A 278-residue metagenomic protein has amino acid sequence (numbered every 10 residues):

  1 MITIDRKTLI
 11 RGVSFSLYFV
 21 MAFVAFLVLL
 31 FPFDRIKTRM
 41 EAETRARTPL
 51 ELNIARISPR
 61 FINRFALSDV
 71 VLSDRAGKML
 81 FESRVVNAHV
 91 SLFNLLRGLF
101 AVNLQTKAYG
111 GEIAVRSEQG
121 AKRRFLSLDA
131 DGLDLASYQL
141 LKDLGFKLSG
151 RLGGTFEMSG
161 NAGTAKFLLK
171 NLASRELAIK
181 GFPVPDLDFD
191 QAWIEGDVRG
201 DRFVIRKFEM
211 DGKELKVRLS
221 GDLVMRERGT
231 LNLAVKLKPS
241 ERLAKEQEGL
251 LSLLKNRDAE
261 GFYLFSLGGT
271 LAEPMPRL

Functional and structural regions predicted by a protein language model:
M1-L9: N-terminal Lys/Arg-rich, disordered targeting/topogenic segments
S14-L29: Hydrophobic membrane-insertion alpha-helices, especially the h-region of bacterial N-terminal signal peptides
F26-V102, T106-A108, I113: Terminal hydrophobic membrane-targeting helix
E51, A76-A88, K107-A114, Y138-G160 (+3 more regions): Amphipathic hydrophobic-ligand
V70, V86, G111, E118 (+3 more regions): Solvent-exposed loop/turn tips at the surfaces of repeat/solenoid architectures
K78-F93, T164-R202, L243-M275: Beta-propeller and related beta-repeat scaffolds in trafficking/envelope systems
L95, A130-S137, D197-R202: Flexible, solvent-exposed coil segments and beta strand-coil junctions, predominantly the extracellular/periplasmic
D197-S240: Intrinsically disordered, low-complexity segments enriched in Gly and acidic/Ser/Thr residues that form flexible
